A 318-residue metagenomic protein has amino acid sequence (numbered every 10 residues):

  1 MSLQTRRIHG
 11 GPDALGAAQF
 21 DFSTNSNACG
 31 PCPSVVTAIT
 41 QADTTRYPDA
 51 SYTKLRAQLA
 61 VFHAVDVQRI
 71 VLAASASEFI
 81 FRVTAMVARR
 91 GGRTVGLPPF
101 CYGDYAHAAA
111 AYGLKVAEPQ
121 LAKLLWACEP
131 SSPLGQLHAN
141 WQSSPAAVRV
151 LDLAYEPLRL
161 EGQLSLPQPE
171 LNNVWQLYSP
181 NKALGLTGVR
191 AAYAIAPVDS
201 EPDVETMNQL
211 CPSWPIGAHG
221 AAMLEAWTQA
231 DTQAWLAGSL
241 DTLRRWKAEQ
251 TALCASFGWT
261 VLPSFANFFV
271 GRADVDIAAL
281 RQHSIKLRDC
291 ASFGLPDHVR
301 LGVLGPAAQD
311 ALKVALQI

Functional and structural regions predicted by a protein language model:
M1-R46, A50, E129, A147: N-terminal "arm"/small-domain region of PLP-dependent enzymes with the aminotransferase-like
C32, A50, Q176-A255, W259: PLP-dependent aminotransferase class I/II
T37-E78, W246-E249: Conserved N-terminal alpha-helix of the aminotransferase class I/II PLP-enzyme fold
Y52-T53, V67-R93, D104-Y105, A192: Conserved beta-loop-alpha segment that forms the PLP phosphate-binding cup at the N-terminus of a helix
A117-G162, P169: Active-site phosphate-binding strand-loop segment of PLP-dependent enzymes
R244, C254-S284, D289, V299: Conserved PLP-binding catalytic core of the aspartate aminotransferase-like
S292-I318: PLP-dependent enzyme catalytic core of the Aspartate aminotransferase-like
